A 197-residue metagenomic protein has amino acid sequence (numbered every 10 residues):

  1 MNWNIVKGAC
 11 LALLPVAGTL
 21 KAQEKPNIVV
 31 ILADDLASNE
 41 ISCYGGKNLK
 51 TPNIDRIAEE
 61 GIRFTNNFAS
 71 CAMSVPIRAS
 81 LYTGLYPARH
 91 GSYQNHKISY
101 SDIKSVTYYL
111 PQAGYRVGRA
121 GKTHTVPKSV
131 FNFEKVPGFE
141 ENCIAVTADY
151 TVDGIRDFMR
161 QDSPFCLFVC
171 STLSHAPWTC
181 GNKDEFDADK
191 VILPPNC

Functional and structural regions predicted by a protein language model:
N2-C10, G18-C197: Formylglycine-dependent sulfatase
